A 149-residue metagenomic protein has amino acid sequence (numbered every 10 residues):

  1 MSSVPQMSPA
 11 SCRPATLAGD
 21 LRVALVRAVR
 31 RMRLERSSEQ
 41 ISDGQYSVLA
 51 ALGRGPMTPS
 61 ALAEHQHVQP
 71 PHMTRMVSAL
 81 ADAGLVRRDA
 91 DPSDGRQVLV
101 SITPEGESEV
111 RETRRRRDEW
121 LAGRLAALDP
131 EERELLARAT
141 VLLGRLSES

Functional and structural regions predicted by a protein language model:
M1-D43: N-terminal leader segment of winged-helix/HTH proteins
C12-A24, A28, E112-S149: Terminal interaction helix/tail motif
R27, Y46-V48, G53, S108 (+1 more regions): Pre-recognition alpha-helix immediately N-terminal to the DNA-recognition helix within helix-turn-helix or winged-helix
M32-H72, A83, L99: N-terminal helix-turn-helix DNA-binding core of bacterial DNA-binding proteins
R33-R36, Q40, A90, L128 (+1 more regions): Short coil/turn residues that cap or connect secondary-structure elements
R75: DNA-binding alpha-helical recognition surfaces that contact promoter or target DNA
S78-A137: Charged, amphipathic alpha-helical coiled-coil/dimerization segments
